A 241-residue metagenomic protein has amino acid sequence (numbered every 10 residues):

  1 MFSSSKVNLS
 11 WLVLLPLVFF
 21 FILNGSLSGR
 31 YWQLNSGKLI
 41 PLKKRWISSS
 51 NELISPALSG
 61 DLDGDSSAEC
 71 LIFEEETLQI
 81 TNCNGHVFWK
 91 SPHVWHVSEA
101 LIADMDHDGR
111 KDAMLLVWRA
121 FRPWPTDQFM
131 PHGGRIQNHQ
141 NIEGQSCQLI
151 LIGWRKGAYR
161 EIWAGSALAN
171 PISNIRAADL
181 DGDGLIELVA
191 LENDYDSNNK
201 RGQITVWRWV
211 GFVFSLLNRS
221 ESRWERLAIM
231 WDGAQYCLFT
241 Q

Functional and structural regions predicted by a protein language model:
F2-Q241: Beta-propeller-forming repeat regions
